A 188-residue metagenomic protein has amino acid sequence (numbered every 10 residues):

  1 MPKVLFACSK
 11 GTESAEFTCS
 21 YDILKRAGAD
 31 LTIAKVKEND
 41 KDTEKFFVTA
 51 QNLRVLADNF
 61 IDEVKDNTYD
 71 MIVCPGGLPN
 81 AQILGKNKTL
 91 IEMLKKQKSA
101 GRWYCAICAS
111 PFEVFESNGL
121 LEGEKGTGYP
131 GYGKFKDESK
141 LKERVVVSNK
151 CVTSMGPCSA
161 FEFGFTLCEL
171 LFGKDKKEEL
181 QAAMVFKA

Functional and structural regions predicted by a protein language model:
P2-A15, I23-T43, D58-A188: Active-site-adjacent pocket-lining segments in enzyme domains
T43-E44, A50: Acidic/histidine-rich helix-loop elements that form or flank divalent-metal/phosphate-binding sites at the catalytic
A50-N59: Short gly/ser/thr-rich secondary-structure transition/capping motifs
